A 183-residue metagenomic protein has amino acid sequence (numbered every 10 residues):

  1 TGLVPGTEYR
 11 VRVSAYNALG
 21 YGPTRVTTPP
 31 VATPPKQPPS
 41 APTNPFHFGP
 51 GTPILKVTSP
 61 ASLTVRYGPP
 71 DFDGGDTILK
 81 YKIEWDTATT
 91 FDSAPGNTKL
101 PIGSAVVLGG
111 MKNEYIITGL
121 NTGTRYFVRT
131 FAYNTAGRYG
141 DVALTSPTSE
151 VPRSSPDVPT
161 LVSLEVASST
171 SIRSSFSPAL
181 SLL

Functional and structural regions predicted by a protein language model:
T1, G103-S104, G110-I116: Short S/T/G- and acidic-enriched coil/turn segments that sit immediately N-terminal to beta-strands in beta-sandwich
G2-G22, I117-Y139: Beta-strand-rich modules
P5, L19-T77, T122, G137-L183: Pro/Thr/Ser/Gly-rich low-complexity, intrinsically disordered linker/stalk tracts
Y9, V26-P30, T89, L100 (+3 more regions): Serine/threonine-rich, low-complexity intrinsically disordered segments
T33, W85-D86, A132, P152: Hydrophobic side chains in beta-strands
K80-I83: Short beta-strand elements bearing conserved aromatic residues within extracellular beta-rich modules
T89-V106: Surface-exposed loop/edge segments in extracytoplasmic proteins
F91-A94, V128, L161: Domain-wide signal for the mature, well-folded portions of proteins, strongly enriched in nucleus-encoded organellar
